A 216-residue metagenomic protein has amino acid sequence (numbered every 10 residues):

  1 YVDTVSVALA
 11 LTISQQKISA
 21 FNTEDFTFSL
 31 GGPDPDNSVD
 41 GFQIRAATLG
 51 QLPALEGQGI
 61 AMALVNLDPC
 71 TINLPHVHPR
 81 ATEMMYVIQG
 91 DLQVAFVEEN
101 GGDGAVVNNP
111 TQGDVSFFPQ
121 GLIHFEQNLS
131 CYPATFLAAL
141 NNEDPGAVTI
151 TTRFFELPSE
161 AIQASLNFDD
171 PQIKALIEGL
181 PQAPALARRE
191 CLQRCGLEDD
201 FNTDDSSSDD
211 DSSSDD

Functional and structural regions predicted by a protein language model:
Y1-A63, L74, I173-D204, D216: A short, N-terminal "cap"/entry segment at the start of jelly-roll beta-barrel domains of the cupin/DSBH fold
A54, H78-P79, M85-V87, F117 (+1 more regions): Extracellular/periplasmic catalytic domains that process cell-envelope and extracellular macromolecules
L55-G59, E98-Q120: Short acidic-glycine-tyrosine-enriched beta hairpin
A63-N66, M84-V87, Q93-A95, V115-F118 (+2 more regions): Structural recognition of the beta-strand scaffold that forms the well-ordered cores of secreted hydrolase catalytic
P69-I72, H78-G101, Q112: Glycine- and acidic-residue-biased ligand/ion/polar-headgroup-sensing regions
N73-P75, V94-F96, N108-N109, F118 (+1 more regions): Short beta-strand His + acidic residue motifs that chelate non-heme Fe in jelly-roll/DSBH and cupin folds
N100-N108, F125-S208: Double-stranded beta-helix
D210-S212, D216: Low-complexity, intrinsically disordered segments with a bias for serine/threonine
